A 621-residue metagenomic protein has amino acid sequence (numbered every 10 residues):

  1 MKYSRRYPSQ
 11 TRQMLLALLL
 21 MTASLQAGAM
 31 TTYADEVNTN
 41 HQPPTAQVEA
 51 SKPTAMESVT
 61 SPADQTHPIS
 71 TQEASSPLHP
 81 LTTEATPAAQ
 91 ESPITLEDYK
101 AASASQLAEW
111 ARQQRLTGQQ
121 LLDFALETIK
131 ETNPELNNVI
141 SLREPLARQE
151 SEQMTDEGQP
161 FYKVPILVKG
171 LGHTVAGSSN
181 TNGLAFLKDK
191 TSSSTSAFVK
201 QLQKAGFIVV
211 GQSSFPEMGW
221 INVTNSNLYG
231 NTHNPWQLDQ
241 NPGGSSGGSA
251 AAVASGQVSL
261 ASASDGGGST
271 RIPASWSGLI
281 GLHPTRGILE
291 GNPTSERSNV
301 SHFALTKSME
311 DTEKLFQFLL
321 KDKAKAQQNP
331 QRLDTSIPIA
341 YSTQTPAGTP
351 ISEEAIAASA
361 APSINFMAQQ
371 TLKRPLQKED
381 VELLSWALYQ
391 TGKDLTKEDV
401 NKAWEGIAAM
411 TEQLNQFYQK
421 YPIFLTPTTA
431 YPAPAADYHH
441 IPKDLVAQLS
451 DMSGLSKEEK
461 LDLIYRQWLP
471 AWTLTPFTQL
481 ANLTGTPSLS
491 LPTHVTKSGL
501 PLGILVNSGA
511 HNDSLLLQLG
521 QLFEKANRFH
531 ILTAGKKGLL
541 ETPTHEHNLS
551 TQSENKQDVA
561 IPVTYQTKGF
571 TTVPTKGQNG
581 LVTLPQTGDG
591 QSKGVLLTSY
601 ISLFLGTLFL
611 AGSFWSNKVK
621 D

Functional and structural regions predicted by a protein language model:
M1-P8: N-terminal secretory signal peptides that target proteins for export/translocation
L16-L19, A27-S141, G538-L540: An N-terminal boundary/leader segment
P87, S92-T95, F161-N182, S342 (+4 more regions): Short helix-loop capping/hinge segments that flank enzyme active sites or metal/cofactor-binding pockets
T95-L260: Gly/Ser-rich catalytic/binding loops embedded in alpha/beta enzyme cores
K163, K169, N401-P543: Glycine-rich, small-residue loops and helix-cap segments that act as flexible hinges at active-site edges
S196, Q203-F316, P487-L491, L500-G503: Short glycine/serine-rich loop segments
E541-D589: C-terminal low-complexity, Ser/Thr- and acidic/Pro-rich disordered "stalk" regions positioned immediately N-terminal
L581-T587, S592-K618: A cross-kingdom C-terminal cell-surface attachment/processing module
